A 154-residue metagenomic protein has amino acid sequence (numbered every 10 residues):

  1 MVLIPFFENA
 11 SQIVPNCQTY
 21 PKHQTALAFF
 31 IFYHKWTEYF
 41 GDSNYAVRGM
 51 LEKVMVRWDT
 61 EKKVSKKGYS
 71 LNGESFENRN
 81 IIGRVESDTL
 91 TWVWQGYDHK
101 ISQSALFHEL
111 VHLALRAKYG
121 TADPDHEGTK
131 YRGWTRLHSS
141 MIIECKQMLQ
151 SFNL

Functional and structural regions predicted by a protein language model:
M1-H99: A metal-dependent hydrolase signature that marks the N-terminal structural subdomain at the beginning of catalytic folds
H99-S104, R116-L154: Post-HEXXH active-site segment of zinc metalloproteases
F107, V111-L115: Short active-site segment of divalent metal-dependent hydrolases/proteases that encodes the spacing between
